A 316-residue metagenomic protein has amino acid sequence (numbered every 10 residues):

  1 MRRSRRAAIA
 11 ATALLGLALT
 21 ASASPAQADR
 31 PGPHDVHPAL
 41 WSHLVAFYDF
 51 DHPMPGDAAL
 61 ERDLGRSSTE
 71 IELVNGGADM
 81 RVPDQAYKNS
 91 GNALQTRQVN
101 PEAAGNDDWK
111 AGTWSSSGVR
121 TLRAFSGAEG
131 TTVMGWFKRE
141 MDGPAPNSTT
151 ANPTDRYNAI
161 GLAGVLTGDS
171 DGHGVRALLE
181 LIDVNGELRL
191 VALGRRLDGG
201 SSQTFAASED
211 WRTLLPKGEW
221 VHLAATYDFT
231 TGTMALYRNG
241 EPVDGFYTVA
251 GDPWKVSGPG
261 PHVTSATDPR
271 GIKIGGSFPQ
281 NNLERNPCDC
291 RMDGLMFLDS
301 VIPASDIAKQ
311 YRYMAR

Functional and structural regions predicted by a protein language model:
R2-R5, A11, L19, D29-W109 (+3 more regions): Extracytoplasmic low-complexity segments
P38-W41, A111-V133, W211-E219, V263-A266 (+1 more regions): Extracellular/lumenal carbohydrate-interaction signature centered on repeated Trp-anchored short motifs
S42-V45, M54-D57, E102-L193, T233 (+2 more regions): Extracellular glycan-recognition modules
G135, L223, M292-F297: Extracellular beta-strand elements of beta-rich domains used for carbohydrate recognition/degradation or cell-matrix
V191-H222: Short, aromatic/His-centered strand-loop micro-motif at the edge of beta-sheets
E219-A235: Localized edge beta-strand/strand-to-loop motifs within extracellular or lumenal beta-rich domains
Y247-R291: Flexible glycan-contacting loops in extracellular carbohydrate-active proteins
